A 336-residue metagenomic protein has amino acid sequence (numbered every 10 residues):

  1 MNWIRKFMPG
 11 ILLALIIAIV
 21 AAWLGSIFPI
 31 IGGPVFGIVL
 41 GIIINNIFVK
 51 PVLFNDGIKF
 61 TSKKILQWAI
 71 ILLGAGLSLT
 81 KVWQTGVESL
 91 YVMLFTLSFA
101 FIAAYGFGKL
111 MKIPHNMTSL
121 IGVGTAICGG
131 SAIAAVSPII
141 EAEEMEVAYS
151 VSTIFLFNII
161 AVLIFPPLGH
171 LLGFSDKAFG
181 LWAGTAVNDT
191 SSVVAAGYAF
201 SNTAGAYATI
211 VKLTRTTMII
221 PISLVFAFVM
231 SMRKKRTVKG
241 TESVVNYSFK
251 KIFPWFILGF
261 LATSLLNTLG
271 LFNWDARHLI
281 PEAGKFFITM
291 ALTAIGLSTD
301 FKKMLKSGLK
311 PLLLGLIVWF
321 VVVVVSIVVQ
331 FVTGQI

Functional and structural regions predicted by a protein language model:
N2-S62, L73-K81, L224-G284, A291-S307 (+1 more regions): Structural signature of multi-pass alpha-helical membrane transport proteins
M8-I11, D56-A69, Y91, P114-T125 (+4 more regions): Cytoplasmic-side transmembrane-helix entry/capping segments in multi-pass membrane proteins
I11-L13, W68, L73, L77-Y105 (+3 more regions): Entry/N-cap segments of selected transmembrane alpha helices and their immediately preceding amphipathic helices
W23-S26, L79-E88, G169-A178, Y198-Y207 (+1 more regions): Helix-coil boundary and interhelical linker segments in multi-pass alpha-helical membrane proteins
F28-I43, T85-S98, G122-T125, V151 (+3 more regions): Structural signature of hydrophobic alpha-helical transmembrane segments
F107-I113, I164-A186, T214-E242, F331-Q335: Juxtamembrane and boundary regions of transmembrane helices in multi-pass small-molecule transporters and channels
I113-A161, A178-S201, A283: Alpha-helical membrane segments and immediately flanking helix-loop junctions that form or couple to the substrate/ion
S150-F165, T185-V194, I210-V225, W319-V322: Membrane-embedded alpha-helical segments of transport systems, primarily multispan ion/solute transporters
